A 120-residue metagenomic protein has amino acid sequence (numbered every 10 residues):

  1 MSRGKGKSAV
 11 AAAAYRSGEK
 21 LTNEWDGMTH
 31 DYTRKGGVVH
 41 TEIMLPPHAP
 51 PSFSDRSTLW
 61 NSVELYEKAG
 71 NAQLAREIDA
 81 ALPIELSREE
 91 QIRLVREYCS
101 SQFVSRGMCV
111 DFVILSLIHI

Functional and structural regions predicted by a protein language model:
M1-I118: N-terminal nicking endonuclease/strand-transfer module with a His-rich metal-binding environment and a catalytic Tyr
